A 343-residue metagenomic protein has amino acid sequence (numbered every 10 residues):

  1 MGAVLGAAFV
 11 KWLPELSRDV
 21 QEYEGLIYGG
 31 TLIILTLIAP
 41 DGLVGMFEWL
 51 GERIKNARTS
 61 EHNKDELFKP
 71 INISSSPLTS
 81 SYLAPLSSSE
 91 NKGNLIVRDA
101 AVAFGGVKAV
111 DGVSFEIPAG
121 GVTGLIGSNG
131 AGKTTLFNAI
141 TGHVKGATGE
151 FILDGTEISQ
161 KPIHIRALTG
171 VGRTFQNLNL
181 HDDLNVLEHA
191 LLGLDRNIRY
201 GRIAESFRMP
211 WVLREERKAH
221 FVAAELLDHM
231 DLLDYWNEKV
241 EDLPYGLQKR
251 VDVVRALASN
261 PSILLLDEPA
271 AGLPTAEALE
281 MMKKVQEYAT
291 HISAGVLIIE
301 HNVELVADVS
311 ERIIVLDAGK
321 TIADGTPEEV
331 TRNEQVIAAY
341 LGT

Functional and structural regions predicted by a protein language model:
M1-I33, I38: Transmembrane alpha-helical segments in multi-pass inner-membrane proteins
V10, E48-G51, L191, Y245: Short amphipathic alpha-helical surface patches that mediate protein-protein
E22, E52, N56-S60, R199-Y200 (+1 more regions): Charged, solvent-exposed alpha-helical segments that act as regulatory interaction surfaces
I27-L32, G51-K55, V212: Short alpha-helical linear motifs
A39-L50: Juxtamembrane/interfacial segments flanking transmembrane helices
E48-A101, T343: ABC-family P-loop ATPase nucleotide-binding domain
E90-I96, A100-T343: Glycine-rich phosphate-binding loops of nucleotide-dependent enzymes
